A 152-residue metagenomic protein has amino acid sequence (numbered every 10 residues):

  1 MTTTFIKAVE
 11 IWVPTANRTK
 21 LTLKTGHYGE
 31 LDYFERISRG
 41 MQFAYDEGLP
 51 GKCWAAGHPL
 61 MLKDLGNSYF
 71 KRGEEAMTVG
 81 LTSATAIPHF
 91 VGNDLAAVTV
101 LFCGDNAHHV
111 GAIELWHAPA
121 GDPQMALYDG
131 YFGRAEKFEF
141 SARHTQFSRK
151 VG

Functional and structural regions predicted by a protein language model:
T2-V13, H109-Q124: Short N-terminal helix-loop-first-beta-strand/juxtamembrane motif that initiates sensory/input modules
A8, A86, V98: Short hydrophobic/aromatic beta-strand element in the GNAT-like acyltransferase core that lines or flanks the acyl-donor
N17-K71, P123-G152: Regulatory sensory and allosteric helical modules in signal-transduction proteins and certain transcription factors
M41-A44, E75-L81: Short loop/turn motifs at secondary-structure junctions and domain boundaries
G57, N93, W116-P119: Interdomain signal-transducing alpha-helices
T82-F90: A short, aliphatic-rich beta-strand micro-motif
F90-L95, A107: Flexible loop/coil segments at beta-strand boundaries within sensory signal-transduction domains
V98-N106: Short beta-strand-to-loop transition segments that serve as allosteric relay/switch motifs in sensory/regulatory domains
